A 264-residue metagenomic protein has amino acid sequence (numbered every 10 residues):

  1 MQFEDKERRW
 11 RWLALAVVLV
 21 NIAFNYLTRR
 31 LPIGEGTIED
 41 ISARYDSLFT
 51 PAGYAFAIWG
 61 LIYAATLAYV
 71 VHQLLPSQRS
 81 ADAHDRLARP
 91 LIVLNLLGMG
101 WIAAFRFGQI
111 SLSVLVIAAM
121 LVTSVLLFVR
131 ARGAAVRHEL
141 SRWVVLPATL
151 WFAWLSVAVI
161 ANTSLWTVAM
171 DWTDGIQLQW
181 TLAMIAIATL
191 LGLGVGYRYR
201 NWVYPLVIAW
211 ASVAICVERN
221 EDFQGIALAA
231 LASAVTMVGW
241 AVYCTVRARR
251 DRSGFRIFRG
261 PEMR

Functional and structural regions predicted by a protein language model:
Q2-A14, W59: N-terminal membrane topogenic signal
K6, L75-P76, V129-A135, A241-G260: Membrane-interface capping segments at transmembrane-helix boundaries
A16-A23, P90-W101, I117-F128, V144-N162: Alpha-helical transmembrane segments of multi-pass integral membrane proteins
V18-E35: Alpha-helical transmembrane segments of multi-pass membrane proteins
A43-I58, R142-T149, D171-L182, N220: Short aromatic-rich membrane-water interface segments that cap or initiate transmembrane helices in multi-pass membrane
L67-A88, I92-V114, A118-H138: Internal transmembrane alpha-helix with an interfacial aromatic "cap," most often the third helix
G100-V114, V168-G175, V195-R198, N220-Q224: Membrane-interface helix caps and helix-loop-helix hairpins in membrane proteins
M120, P147-S164, G175-G196, R200-V213: Alpha-helical membrane segments in multi-pass integral membrane proteins
